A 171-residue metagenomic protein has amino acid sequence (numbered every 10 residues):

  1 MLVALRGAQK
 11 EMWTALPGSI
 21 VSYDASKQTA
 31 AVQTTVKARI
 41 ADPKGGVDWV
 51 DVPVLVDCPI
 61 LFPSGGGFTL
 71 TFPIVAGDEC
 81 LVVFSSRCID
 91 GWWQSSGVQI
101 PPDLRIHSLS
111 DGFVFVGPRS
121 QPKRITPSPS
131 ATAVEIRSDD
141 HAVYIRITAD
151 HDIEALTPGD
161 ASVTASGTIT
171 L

Functional and structural regions predicted by a protein language model:
M1-G159: Hydrophobic packing positions characteristic of elongated beta-solenoid/beta-helix-type spike/fiber shafts
T164-L171: Short, intrinsically disordered, charge-balanced linker/junction segments flanking boundaries in proteins
